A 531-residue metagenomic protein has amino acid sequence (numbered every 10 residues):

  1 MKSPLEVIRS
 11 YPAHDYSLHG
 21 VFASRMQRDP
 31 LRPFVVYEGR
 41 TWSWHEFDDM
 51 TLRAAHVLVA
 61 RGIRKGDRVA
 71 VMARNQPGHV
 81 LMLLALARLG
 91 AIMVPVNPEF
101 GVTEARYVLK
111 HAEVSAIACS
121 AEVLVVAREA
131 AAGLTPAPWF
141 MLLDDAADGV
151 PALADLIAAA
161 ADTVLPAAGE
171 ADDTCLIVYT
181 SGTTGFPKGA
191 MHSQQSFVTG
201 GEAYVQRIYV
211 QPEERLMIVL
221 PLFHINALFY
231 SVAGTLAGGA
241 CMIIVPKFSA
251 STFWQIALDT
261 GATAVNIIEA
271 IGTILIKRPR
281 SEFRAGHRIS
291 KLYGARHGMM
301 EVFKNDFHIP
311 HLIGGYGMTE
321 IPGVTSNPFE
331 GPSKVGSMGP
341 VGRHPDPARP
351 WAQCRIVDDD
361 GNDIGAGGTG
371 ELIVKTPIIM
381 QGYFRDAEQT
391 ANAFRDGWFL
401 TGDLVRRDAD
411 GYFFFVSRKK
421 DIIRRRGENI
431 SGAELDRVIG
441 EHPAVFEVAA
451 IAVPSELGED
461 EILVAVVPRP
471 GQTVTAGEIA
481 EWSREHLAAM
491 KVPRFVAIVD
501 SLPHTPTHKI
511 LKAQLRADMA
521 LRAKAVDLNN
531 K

Functional and structural regions predicted by a protein language model:
H14, L31-Q76, V80-L84, G101-R106 (+2 more regions): Conserved AMP-binding/adenylate-forming core of the ANL superfamily
S43-H45, C175-T199: Conserved AMP-binding A3 loop
A60-R61, R88-D155, A168, G261 (+2 more regions): Structural core segment of the AMP-binding/adenylate-forming
H79, F100-G101, I117-C119, K375-T376 (+6 more regions): AMP-binding/adenylate-forming catalytic core of the ANL superfamily
A160-Y179, F186, Y209-R215, A352: Conserved pre-ATP/AMP-binding loop-to-beta segment of ANL
V198-R215, F223-A264, K277-P279: Conserved AMP-binding/adenylation subdomain of ANL enzymes
D259-I267, I276-V335, G342, Q353: Gly/Ser/Thr-rich phosphate-binding loop
F329-S333, P345-W351, N362-N392, I430: Conserved ATP/PPi-binding loop(s) of AMP-dependent carboxylate-activating enzymes
